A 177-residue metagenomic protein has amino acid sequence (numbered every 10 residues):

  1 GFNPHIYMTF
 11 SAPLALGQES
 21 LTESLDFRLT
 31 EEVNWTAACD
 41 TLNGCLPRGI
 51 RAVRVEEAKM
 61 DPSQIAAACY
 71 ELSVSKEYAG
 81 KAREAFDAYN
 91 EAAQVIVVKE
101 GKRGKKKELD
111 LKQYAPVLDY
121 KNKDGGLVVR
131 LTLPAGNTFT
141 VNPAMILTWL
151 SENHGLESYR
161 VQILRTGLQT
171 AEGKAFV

Functional and structural regions predicted by a protein language model:
F2-T30, K59: Short, charge-patterned binding micro-sites
A12, R54-M60, K102-K105, Y114-A115: Glycine-rich, charged/polar anion/phosphate-binding loops that engage phosphate groups from diverse ligands
P13-E19, K59-I65, V117-D124: Short, flexible, solvent-exposed loop/turn segments with mixed acidic/basic and small polar residues
T22-F27, I65-V74, L127-L133: Short, hydrophobic beta-strand segments
T30-W35, K76-A79, G136: Helix N-cap motif at beta-to-alpha junctions
W35-L46, K81-A92, M145-L147: Short amphipathic alpha-helices in soluble, non-transmembrane regions that often serve as interface/regulatory elements
I50-Q94: Internal, conserved structured core segments that host functional sites
Q94-V177: Core RNA-modification/binding signature centered on pseudouridine synthases
